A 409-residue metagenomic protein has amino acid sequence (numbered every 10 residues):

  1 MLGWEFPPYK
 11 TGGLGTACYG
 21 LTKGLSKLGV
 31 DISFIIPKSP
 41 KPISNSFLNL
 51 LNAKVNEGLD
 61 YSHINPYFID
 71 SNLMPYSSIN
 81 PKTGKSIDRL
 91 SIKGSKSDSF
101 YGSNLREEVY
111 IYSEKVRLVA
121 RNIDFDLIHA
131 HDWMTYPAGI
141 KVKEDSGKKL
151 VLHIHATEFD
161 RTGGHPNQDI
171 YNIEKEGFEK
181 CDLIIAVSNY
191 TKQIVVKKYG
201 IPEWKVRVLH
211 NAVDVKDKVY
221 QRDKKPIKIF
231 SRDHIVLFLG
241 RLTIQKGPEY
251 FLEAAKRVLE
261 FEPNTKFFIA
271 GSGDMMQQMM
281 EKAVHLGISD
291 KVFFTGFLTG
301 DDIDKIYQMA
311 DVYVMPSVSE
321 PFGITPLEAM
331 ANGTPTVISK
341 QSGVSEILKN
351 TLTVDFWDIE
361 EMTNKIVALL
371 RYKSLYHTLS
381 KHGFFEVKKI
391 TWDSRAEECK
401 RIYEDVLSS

Functional and structural regions predicted by a protein language model:
D31-A120: A conserved catalytic-core segment of Leloir-type glycosyltransferases
I185, I229-A255, S380: Conserved donor-binding/catalytic core segment of Leloir-type glycosyltransferases
Y190, A212: Carbohydrate-associated surface elements
M280-L298: Nucleotide-activated donor-binding/catalytic signature segment of Leloir-type glycosyltransferases, i.e., the conserved
F297-L298, K305-A310: Short alpha-helical donor nucleotide-sugar binding micro-motif in glycosyltransferases
V318: Aromatic "clamp/platform" in nucleotide-sugar-dependent glycosyltransferases that forms part of the donor/acceptor
P335-I338: Short hydrophobic beta-strand element within catalytic cores of glycosyltransferases and related nucleotide-activated
T351-I359, A368-K373: Conserved acidic donor-binding segment of nucleotide-sugar-dependent glycosyltransferases
